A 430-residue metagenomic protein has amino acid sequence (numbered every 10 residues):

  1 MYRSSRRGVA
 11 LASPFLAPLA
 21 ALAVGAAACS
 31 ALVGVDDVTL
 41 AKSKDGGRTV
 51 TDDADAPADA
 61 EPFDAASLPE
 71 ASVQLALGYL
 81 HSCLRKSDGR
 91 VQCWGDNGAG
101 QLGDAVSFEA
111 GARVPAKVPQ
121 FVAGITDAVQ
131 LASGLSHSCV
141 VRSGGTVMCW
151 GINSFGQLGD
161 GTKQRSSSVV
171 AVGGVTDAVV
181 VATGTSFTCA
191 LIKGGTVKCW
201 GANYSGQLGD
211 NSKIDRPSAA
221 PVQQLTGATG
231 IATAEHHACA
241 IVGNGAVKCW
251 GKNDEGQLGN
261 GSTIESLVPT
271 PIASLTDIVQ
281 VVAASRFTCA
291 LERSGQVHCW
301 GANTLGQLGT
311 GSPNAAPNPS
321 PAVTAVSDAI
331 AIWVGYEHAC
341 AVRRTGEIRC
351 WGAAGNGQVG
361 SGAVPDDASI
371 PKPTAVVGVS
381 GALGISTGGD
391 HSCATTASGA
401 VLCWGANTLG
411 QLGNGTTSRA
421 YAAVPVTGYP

Functional and structural regions predicted by a protein language model:
M1-A27: Sec-dependent bacterial lipoprotein signal peptides
G25, C29-A71, D104, T427: Ser/Thr-rich, Pro/Gly/Ala-heavy low-complexity intrinsically disordered linkers and tails of secreted extracellular
P69-R85: Beta-strand-rich domains and repeat architectures in extracellular enzymes and scaffolds, especially beta-propellers
L77, R85, S133, V141 (+11 more regions): Residue-level recognition of a conserved intra-blade site in WD40 beta-propeller repeats
H81-L84, C93, H137-V140, C149 (+10 more regions): Conserved core positions of repeat-based scaffolds
G95-V118, W150-S168, K198-S218, K248-V268 (+3 more regions): Short glycine/serine- and acidic-residue-enriched loop/turn motifs that recur at repeat junctions
Q120-F121, V170-A171, A220-P221, T270-P271 (+2 more regions): A short beta-strand motif characteristic of beta-propeller blades
